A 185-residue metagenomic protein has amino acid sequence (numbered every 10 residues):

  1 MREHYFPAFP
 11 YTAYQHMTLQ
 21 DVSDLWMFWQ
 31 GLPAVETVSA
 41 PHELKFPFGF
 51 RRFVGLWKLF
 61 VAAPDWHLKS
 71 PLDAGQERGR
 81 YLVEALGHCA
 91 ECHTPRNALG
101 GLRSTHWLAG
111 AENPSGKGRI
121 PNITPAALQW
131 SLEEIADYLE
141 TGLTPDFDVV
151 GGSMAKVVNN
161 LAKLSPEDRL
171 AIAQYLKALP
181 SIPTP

Functional and structural regions predicted by a protein language model:
M1-F6, P95, L99-L102, A127 (+2 more regions): Extended intrinsically disordered, low-complexity coil regions enriched in Ser, Thr, Gly, Ala and often Pro
R2-G31: Membrane-embedded segments
T12-V22, W107-D146, V157-L170: Electron-transfer interface patches adjacent to heme c in soluble/periplasmic c-type cytochromes and di-/multiheme
L25, G79-L82, L86-R96, I172 (+1 more regions): The canonical Cys-X-X-Cys-His
W29-P33, V83, H93, E140-L143 (+1 more regions): Protein kinase-like catalytic domain
T37-G55: Extended, well-folded interaction surfaces typified by the phenylalanyl-tRNA synthetase beta subunit core
G55-E84: Electrostatic cytochrome c docking/interface patches
